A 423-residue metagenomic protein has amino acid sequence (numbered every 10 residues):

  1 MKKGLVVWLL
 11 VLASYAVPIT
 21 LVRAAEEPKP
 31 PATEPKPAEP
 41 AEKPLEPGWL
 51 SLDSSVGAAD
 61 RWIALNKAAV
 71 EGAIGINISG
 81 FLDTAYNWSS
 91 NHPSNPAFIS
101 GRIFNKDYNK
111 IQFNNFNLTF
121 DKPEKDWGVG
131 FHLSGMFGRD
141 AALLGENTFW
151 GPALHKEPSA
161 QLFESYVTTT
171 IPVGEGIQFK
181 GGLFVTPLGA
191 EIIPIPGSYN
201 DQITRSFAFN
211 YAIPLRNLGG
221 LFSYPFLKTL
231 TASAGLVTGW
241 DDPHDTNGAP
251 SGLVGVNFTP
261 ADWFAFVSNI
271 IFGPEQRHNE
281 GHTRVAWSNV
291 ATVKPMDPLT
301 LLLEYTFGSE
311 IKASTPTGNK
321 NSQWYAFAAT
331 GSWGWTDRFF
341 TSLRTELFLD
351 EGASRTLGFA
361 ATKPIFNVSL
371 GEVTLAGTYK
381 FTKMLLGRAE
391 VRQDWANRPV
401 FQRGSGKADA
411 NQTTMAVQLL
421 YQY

Functional and structural regions predicted by a protein language model:
L5-N95: N-terminal periplasmic/intermembrane-space "pro-region" immediately following the signal or transit peptide
A41-E42, L50-S51, R102-N105, A141-L144 (+2 more regions): Outer-membrane beta-barrel pore domains
K67, G80, F113-K122, E164-T169 (+9 more regions): Residues on the lipid-exposed face of transmembrane beta-strands in outer-membrane beta-barrel proteins
E71-A73, P123-W127, P172-E175, T186 (+5 more regions): Outer-membrane beta-barrel channels and translocator barrels
I76-T84, V129-L133, I177-G181, A232-A234 (+5 more regions): Transmembrane beta-strands of outer-membrane beta-barrel proteins
D83-N87, S134-G138, F184-T186, G235-W240 (+8 more regions): Outer-membrane beta-barrel pore domains and translocons
N91-K110, D140-Y166, T170-F258, V267-P274 (+2 more regions): Surface-exposed coil loops of outer-membrane beta-barrel proteins
F104-D140: Glycine- and aromatic-enriched membrane insertion/assembly motifs of diderm outer-membrane and organelle channel
